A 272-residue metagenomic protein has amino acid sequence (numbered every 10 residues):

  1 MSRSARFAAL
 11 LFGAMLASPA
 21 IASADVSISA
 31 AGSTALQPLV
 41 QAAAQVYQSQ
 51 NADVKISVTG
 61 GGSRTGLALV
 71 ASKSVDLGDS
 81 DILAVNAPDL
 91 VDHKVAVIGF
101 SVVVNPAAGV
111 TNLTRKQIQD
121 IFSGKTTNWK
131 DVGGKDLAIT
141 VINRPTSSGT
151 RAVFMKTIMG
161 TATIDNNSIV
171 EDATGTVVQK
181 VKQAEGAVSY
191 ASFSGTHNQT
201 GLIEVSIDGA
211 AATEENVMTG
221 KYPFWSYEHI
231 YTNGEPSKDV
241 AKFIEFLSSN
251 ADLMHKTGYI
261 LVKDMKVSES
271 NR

Functional and structural regions predicted by a protein language model:
M1-A9: Bacterial N-terminal signal peptides that target proteins for export
A8-P19: Bacterial N-terminal signal peptides
S23-R272: Exported/periplasmic ABC-transporter solute-binding proteins
